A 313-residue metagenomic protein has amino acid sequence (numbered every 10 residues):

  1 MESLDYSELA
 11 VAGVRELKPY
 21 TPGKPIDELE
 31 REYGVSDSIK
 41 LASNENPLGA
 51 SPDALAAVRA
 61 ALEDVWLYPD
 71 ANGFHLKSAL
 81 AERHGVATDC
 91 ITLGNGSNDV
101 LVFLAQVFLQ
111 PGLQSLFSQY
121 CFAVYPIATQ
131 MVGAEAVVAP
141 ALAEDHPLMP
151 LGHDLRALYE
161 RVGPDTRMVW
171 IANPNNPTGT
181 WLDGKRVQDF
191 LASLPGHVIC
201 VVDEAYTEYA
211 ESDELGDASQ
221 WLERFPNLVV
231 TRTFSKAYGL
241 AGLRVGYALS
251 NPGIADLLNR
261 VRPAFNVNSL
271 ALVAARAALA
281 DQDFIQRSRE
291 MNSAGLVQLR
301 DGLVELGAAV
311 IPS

Functional and structural regions predicted by a protein language model:
M1-L67, D165: N-terminal "arm"/small-domain region of PLP-dependent enzymes with the aminotransferase-like
K40-A42, V137-P140, M168-P174, C200-E204 (+1 more regions): Short beta-strands and strand-loop turn motifs
N44-P47, S97-N98, F122, N173-P177 (+2 more regions): Short glycine-rich anion-binding loops that position phosphate/pyrophosphate groups of nucleotides and phosphorylated
W66-Q114, V132: Phosphate-binding glycine-rich loop
N72, N227-I311: PLP-dependent aminotransferase class I/II
V107-I171: PLP-dependent aminotransferase-like
Q130, P147-P164, P177-C200, E204-A237: Active-site pre-lysine segment of PLP-dependent enzymes
